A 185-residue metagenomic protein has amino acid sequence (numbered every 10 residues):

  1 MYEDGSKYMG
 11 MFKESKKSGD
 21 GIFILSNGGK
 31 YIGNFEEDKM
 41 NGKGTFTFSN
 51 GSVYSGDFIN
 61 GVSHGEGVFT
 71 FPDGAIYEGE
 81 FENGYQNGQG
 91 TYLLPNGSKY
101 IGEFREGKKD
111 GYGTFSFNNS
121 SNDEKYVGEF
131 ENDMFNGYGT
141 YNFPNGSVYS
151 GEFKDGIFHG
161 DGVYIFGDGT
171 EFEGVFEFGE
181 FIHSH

Functional and structural regions predicted by a protein language model:
Y2, K7-S18, K30-N41, V53-H64 (+5 more regions): Conserved anchor residues at repeat-unit boundaries in beta-strand-based tandem repeats, strongest for the MORN repeat
L25, I32, K43, F48 (+3 more regions): Solvent-exposed, well-ordered amphipathic alpha-helical segments that flank/support binding or catalytic loops
F115-F117, S121: Acidic/polar low-complexity surface segments
